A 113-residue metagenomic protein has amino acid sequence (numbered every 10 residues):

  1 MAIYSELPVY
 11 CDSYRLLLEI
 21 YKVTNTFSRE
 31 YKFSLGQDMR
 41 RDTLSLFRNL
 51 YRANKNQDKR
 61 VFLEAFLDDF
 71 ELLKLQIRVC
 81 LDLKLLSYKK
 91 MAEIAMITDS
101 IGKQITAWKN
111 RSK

Functional and structural regions predicted by a protein language model:
M1-K113: Amphipathic alpha-helical assembly/interaction segments
